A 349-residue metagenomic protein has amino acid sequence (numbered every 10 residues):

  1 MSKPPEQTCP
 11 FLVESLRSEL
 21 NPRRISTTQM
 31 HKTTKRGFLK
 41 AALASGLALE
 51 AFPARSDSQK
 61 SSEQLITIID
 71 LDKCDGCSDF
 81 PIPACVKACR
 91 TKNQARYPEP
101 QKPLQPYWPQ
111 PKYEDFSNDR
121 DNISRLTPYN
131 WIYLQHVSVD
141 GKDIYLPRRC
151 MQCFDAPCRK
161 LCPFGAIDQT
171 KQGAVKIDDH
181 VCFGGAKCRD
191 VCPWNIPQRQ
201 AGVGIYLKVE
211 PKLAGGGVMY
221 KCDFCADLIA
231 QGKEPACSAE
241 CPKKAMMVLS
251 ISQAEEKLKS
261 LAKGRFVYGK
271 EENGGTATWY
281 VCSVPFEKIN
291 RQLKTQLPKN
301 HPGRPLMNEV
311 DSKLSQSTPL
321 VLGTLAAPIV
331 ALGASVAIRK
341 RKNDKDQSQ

Functional and structural regions predicted by a protein language model:
L12, E19-G46: N-terminal secretory signal peptides and thylakoid transit peptides that target proteins across membranes
S45-P53: Hydrophobic h-region of N-terminal signal peptides that target proteins for export in Gram-negative bacteria
A54-K60, S78-D115, W131-Y133, D155-V181 (+4 more regions): Iron-sulfur cluster-binding cysteine motifs and their immediate structural context in ferredoxin-like electron-transfer
S62-Q64, T127-Y129, Y145, A214-Y220 (+1 more regions): Short, solvent-exposed loop/turn segments at the edges of secondary structure
I66-D75: Mature N-terminal segment immediately following signal peptide/propeptide cleavage in secreted/periplasmic
G141-P157: Right-handed parallel beta-helix
K233-Q349: Long, compositionally biased charged/polar accessory segments in the mid-to-C-terminal portions of proteins
